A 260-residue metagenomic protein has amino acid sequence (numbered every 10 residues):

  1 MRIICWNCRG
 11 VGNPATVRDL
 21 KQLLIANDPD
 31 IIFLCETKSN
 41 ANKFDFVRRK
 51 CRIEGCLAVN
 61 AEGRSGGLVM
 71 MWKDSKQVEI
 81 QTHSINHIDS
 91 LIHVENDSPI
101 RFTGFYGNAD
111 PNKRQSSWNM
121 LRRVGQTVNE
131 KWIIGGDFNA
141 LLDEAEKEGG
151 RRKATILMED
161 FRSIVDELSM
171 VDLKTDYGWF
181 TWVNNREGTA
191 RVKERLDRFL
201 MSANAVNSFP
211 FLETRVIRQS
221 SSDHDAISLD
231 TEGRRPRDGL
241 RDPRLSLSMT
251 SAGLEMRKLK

Functional and structural regions predicted by a protein language model:
M1-I134, E144, E148-E159, I164-M170: Short phosphate/oxyanion-binding micro-motifs
D30, D137, D197: Conserved acidic residues
K38, N139-L141, W179, V206: Catalytic metal-binding/acid-base residues of hydrolase active sites
G55-V59, K76-V78, N184-G188, T214-I217: Short, P/G- and charge-enriched loop/turn segments at secondary-structure junctions
E62-G67, P111, W179-W182, S221-S222 (+1 more regions): A short acidic, often aromatic-flanked loop/helix-cap motif at beta-alpha or helix-coil junctions that lines enzyme
V78-Q81, S98, K131-G136, V165-D176 (+3 more regions): Short helix-interrupting loop/turn segments at helix-coil junctions
I133, V192-F199, A203-K260: Surface polyanion/phosphate-binding segment centered on an Asp-His-Pro turn
G178-V192: Short, conserved micro-motifs composed of acidic
